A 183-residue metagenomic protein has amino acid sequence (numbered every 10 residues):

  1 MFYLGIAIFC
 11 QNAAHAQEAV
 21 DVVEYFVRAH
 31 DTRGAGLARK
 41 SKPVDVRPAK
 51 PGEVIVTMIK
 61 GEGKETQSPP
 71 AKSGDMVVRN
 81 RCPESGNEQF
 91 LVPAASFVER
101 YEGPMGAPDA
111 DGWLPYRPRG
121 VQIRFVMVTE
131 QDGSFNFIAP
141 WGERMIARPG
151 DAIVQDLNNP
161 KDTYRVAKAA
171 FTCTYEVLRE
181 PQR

Functional and structural regions predicted by a protein language model:
M1-Q11: Bacterial N-terminal signal peptides
N12-A16: Sec/Tat signal peptide C-region and signal peptidase I cleavage site
Q17-G86, A94-K161, K168-R183: A motif-centric signal for short, conserved binding hotspots located in accessible loops or intrinsically disordered
